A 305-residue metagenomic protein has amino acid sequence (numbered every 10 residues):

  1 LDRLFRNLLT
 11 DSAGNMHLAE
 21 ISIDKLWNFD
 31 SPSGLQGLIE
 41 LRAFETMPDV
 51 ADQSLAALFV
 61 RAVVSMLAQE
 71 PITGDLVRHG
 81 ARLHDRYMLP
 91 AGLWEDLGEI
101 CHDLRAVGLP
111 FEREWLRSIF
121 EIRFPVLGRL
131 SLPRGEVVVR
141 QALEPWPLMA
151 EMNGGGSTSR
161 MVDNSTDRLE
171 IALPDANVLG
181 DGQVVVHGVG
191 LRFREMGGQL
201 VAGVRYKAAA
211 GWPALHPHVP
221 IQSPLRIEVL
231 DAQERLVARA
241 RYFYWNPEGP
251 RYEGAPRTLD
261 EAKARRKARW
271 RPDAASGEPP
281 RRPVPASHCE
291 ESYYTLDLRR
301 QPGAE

Functional and structural regions predicted by a protein language model:
L1-E305: C-terminal accessory/tail domains of diverse enzymes
